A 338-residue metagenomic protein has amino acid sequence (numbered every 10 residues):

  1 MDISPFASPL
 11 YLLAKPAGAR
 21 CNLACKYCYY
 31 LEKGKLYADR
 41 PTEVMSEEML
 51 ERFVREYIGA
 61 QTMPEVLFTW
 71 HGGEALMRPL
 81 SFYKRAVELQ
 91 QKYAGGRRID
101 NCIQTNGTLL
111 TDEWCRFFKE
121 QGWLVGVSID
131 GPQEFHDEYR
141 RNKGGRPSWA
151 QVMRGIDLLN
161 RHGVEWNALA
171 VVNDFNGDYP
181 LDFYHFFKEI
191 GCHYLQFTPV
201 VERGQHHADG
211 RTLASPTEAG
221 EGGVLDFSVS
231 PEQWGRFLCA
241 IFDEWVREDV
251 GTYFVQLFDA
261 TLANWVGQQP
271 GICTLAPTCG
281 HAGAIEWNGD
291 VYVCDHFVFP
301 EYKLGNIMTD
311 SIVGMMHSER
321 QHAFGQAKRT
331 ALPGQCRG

Functional and structural regions predicted by a protein language model:
M1-R116, Q121: Conserved alpha-helical substructure of the radical SAM core
R20-L31, V293-H296, P333-G338: Local cysteine-cluster metal-coordination motifs and their immediate loop/turn environment, predominantly Fe-S cluster
R55, G59, M77-L195, R203-G204: Conserved AdoMet/S-adenosylmethionine-binding subsite of the radical SAM
R140-A150, D157, R161-T274, T278 (+2 more regions): Radical SAM enzyme [4Fe-4S]-AdoMet core and its adjacent flexible, acidic and glycine-rich loops/tails across
P270, V298-G338: Membrane-interface junctions of multi-pass transporters
E286: Short, acidic, Ser/Thr-enriched surface-loop or helix-capping motifs
